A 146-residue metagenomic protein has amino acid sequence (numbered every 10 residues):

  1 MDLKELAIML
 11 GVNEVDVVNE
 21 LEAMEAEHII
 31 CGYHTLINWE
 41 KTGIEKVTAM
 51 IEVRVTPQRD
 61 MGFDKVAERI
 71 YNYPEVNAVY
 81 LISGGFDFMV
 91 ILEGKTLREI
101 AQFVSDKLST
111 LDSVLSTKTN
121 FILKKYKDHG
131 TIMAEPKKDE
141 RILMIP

Functional and structural regions predicted by a protein language model:
M1-P146: A compositional/biophysical signature of low hydrophobicity enriched in polar/charged and small residues
